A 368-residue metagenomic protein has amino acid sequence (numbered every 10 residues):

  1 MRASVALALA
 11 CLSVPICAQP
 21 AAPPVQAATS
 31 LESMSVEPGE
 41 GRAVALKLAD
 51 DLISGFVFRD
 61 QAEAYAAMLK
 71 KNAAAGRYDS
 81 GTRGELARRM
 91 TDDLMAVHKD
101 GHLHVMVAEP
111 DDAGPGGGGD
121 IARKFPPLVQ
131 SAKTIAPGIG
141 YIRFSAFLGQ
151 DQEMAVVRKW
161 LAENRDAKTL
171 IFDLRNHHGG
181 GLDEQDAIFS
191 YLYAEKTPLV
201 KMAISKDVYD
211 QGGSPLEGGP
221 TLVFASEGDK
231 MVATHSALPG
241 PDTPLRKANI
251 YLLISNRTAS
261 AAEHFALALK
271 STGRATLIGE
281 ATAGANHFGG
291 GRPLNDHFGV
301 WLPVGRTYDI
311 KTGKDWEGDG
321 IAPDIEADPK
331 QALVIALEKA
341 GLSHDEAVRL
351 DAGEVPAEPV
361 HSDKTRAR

Functional and structural regions predicted by a protein language model:
S13-P15: N-terminal signal peptide c-region/cleavage motif recognized by signal peptidases
Q19-A21: Boundary of Sec targeting at the N-terminus
P23-A28, S35-L52, H178-R368: C-terminal "post-core" interaction segments
L48, N72, I142-R143, N164-G179 (+2 more regions): Short acidic catalytic loops
A49-Q61, K70-Y78, T91-L103, A162-T169 (+4 more regions): Sec-exported extracytoplasmic/periplasmic mature domains
R59-I139, H344-R368: Extended, small/polar residue-biased N-terminal targeting/export presequences and adjacent propeptide/linker tracts
L128-M154, K311-T312: STAS-typified acidic loop motif
Q150-K168: A short, well-ordered alpha-helical element
